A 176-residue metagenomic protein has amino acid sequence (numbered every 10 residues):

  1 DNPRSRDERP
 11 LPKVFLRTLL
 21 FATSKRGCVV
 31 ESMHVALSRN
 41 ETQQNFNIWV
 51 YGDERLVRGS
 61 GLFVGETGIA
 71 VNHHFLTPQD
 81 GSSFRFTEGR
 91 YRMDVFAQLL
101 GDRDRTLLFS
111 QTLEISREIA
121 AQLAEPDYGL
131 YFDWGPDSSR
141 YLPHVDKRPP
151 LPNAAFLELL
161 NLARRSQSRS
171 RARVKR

Functional and structural regions predicted by a protein language model:
R4-V35, G65-T77, R140, D146-L157: Contiguous beta-strand segments within globular domains
L20-S24, L37-E41, T77, A97-G101 (+1 more regions): Beta-strand elements of well-folded, non-transmembrane domains
E31-W49, D94-A97: Extended low-complexity, serine/threonine- and proline-enriched intrinsically disordered segments
N40-T42, E54-G65, I115-D127: Short, surface-exposed linear segments at secondary-structure transitions and domain or protein termini
F46-E88, F96-R105: Extended, solvent-exposed segments with strong compositional bias
Q79-Y131: Terminal connector regions
Q111-R176: Acidic, serine/threonine- and proline-rich intrinsically disordered appendage/tail regions
